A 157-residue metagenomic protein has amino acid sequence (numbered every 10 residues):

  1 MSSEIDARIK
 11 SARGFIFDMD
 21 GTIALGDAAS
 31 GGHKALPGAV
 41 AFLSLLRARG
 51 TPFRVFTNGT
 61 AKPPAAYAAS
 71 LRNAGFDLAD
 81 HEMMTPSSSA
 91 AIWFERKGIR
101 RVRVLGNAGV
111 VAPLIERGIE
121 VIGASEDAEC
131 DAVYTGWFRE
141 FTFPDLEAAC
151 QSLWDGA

Functional and structural regions predicted by a protein language model:
M1-A157: HAD-like aspartate-dependent phosphatase fold
